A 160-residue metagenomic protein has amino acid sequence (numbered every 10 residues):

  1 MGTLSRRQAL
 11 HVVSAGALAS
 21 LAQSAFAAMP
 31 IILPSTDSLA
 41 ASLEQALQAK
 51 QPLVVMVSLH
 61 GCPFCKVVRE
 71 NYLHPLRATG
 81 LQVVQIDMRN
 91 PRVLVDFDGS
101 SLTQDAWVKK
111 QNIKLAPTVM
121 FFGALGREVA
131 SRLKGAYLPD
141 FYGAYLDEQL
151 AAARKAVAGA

Functional and structural regions predicted by a protein language model:
M1-G16: N-terminal secretory signal peptides and thylakoid transit peptides that target proteins across membranes
L10-S14, A27-A28, F141-A160: Non-globular targeting/processing and membrane-anchoring segments
S35-P52: A short beta-strand-turn-helix
K50-H60: Short active-site neighborhood of thiol/selenol oxidoreductases, capturing the structured segment around
K66-A78: Typically the conserved alpha-helix immediately C-terminal to a functionally engaged Cys/Sec in thioredoxin-like
L81-S101: Thiol-based oxidoreductase modules, predominantly thioredoxin-like and allied folds used for disulfide exchange
K109-M120: Structural micro-motif
F121-A153: Non-catalytic, surface beta->alpha helical segment in thiol-disulfide oxidoreductase systems
